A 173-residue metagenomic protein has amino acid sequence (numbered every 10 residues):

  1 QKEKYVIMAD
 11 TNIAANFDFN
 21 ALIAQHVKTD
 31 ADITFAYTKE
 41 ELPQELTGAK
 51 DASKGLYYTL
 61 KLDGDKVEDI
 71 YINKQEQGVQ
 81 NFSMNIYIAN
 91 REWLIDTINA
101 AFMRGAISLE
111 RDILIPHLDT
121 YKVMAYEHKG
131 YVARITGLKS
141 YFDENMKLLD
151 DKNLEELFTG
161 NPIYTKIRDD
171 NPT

Functional and structural regions predicted by a protein language model:
Q1-K2: Short phosphate-binding loop-to-helix
V6: Short aromatic/hydrophobic "clamp" motif used to bind/position activated sugar donors
A9-D10: Active-site acidic Asp-centered loop
A14-E92: Conserved core of the sugar-phosphate nucleotidyltransferase
N16, D96, A125: Extracellular polysaccharide-degrading/modifying enzymes targeting complex plant/algal/animal polysaccharides
D18-N20, I98, N145: Short, function-defining helix-loop hinge/capping sites that tune catalysis or transport
E92, A100-T173: Left-handed beta-helix
